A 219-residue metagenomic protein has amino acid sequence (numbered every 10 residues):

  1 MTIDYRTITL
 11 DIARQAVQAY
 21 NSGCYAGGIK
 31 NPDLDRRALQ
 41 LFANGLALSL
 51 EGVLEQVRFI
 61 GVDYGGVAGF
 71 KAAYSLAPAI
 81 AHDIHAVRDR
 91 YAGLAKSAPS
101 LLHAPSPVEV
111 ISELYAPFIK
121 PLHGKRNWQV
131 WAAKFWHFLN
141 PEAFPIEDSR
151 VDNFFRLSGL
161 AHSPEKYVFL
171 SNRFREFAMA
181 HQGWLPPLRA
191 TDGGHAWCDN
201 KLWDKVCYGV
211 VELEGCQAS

Functional and structural regions predicted by a protein language model:
M1-H123, P141-S219: An N-terminal alpha-helical hairpin/helix-loop-helix interaction module that forms a charged, gly/pro-flexible surface
W131-H137: Short hydrophobic alpha-helical segments that form membrane-spanning helices or hydrophobic packing faces of helical
